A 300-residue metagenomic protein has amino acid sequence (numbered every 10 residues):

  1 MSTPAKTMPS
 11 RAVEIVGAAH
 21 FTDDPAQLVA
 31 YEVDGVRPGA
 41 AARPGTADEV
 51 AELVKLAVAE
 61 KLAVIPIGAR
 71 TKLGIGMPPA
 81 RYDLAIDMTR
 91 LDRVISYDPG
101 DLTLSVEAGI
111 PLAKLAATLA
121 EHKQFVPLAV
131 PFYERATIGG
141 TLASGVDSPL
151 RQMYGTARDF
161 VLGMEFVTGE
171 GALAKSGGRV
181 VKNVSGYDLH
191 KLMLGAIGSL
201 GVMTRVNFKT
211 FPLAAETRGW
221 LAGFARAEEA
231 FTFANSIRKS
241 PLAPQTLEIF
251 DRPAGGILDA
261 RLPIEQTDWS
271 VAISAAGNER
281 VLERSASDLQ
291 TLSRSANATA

Functional and structural regions predicted by a protein language model:
M1-E32, A59-A63, A69: N-terminal accessory segments
T7-A18, E52-E60, T118, F233-S240 (+1 more regions): Generic non-transmembrane alpha-helical segments
A12, E32-V64, M88-F132, V146-R179 (+3 more regions): N-terminal glycine-rich flavin-associated loop
V13-P25, I95, P244, R294-A300: Short secondary-structure junctions
E32-D34, G74-A80, D259-P263: Short glycine-biased active-site loop of nucleotidyltransferases that positions the nucleotide triphosphate and helps
I67-G76, A129-G139, R252: Short, glycine/charge-rich beta-strand/loop segments that flank catalytic centers and engage negatively charged groups
R81-M88: Short basic, glycine-rich beta-strand/loop surfaces that mediate nucleic-acid
A143, L162-A300: C-terminal substrate-binding/cap subdomain adjacent to the FAD-binding core in PCMH-type and related FAD-linked
